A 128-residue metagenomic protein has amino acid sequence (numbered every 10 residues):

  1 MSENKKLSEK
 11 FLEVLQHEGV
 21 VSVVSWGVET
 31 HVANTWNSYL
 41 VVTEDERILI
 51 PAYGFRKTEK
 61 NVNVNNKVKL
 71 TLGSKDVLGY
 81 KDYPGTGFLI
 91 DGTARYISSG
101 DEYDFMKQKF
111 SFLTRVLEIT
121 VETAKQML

Functional and structural regions predicted by a protein language model:
M1-L128: Binding-site signature for planar aromatic cofactors or substrates
